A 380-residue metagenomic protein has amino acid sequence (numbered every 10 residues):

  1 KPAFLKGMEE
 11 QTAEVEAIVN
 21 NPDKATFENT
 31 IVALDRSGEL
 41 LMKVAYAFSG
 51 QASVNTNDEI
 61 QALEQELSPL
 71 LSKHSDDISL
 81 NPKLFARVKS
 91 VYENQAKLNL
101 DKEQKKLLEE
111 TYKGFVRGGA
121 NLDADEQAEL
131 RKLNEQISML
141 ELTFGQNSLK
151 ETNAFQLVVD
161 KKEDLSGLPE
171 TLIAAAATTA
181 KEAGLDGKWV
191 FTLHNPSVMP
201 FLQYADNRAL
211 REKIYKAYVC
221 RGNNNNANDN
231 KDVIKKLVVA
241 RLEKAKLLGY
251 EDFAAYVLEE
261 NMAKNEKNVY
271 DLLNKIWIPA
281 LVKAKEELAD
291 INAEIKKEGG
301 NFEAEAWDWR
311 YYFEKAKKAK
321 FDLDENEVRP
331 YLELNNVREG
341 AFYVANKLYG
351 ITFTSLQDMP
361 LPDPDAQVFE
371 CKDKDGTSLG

Functional and structural regions predicted by a protein language model:
K1-L168: N-terminal helix-rich structural modules
F4, Q11, V15, T30 (+19 more regions): Generic structural signal of hydrophobic/aromatic residues within well-ordered alpha-helices of folded domains
E14-A25, D58-E64, S75-K89, A183-L193 (+3 more regions): Short charge-dense sequence patches
A47-L67, S90-K132, T192-D232, K236 (+2 more regions): Short His/Asp/Glu-rich catalytic/ion-coordination signatures at enzyme active sites or charged loops
L107, M139, Q146, K150-T192 (+3 more regions): Active-site-proximal, well-structured secondary-structure segments within enzyme catalytic domains
G118, Q136-M139, T143-Q146, S197-M199 (+2 more regions): Short loop/turn segments at secondary-structure transitions that flank enzyme active sites
